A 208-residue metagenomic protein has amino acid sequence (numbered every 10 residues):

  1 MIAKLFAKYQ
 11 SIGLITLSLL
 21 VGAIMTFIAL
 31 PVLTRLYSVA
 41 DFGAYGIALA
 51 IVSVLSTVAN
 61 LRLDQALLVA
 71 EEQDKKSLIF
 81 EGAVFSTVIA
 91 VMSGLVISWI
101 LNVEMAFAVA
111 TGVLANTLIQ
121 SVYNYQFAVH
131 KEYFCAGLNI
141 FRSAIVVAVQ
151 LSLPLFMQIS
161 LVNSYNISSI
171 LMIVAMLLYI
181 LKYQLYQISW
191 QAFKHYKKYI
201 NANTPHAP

Functional and structural regions predicted by a protein language model:
M1-M25, F193-H206: N-terminal membrane topogenesis motif
I2, S53-V69, A110-V122: Hydrophobic, membrane-facing alpha-helical anchors
A7-A23, A48, V52-E104: Membrane-water interface segments that mark the loop-to-transmembrane alpha-helix transition
L17, L33, S38, Y45 (+9 more regions): Hydrophobic/aromatic residues within transmembrane alpha-helices of membrane transport systems, especially the TMDs
M25-A29, A59, L63, L118 (+2 more regions): Residue-level signal for transmembrane alpha-helical positions in Major Facilitator Superfamily
F27-V54, H195-Y199: Interfacial/gating helices of multi-pass transporter permease domains
A29, L33, L63-L67, V122-Y123 (+2 more regions): Hydrophobic/aromatic residues in alpha-helical transmembrane segments
V84-P208: Hydrophobic transmembrane helix module of multi-pass membrane transport proteins
